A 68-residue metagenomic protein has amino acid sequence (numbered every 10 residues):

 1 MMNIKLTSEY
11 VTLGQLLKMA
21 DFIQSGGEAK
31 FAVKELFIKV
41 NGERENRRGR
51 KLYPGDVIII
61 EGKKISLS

Functional and structural regions predicted by a protein language model:
M1-V11: A detector for short, charged/polar N-terminal pre-domain segments
M2-N3, V57-S68: A positively charged, amphipathic N-terminal helix/segment that binds anionic biomolecules
E9-P54: A basic, amphipathic helix-loop patch mediating RNA/tRNA/ribosome contacts
